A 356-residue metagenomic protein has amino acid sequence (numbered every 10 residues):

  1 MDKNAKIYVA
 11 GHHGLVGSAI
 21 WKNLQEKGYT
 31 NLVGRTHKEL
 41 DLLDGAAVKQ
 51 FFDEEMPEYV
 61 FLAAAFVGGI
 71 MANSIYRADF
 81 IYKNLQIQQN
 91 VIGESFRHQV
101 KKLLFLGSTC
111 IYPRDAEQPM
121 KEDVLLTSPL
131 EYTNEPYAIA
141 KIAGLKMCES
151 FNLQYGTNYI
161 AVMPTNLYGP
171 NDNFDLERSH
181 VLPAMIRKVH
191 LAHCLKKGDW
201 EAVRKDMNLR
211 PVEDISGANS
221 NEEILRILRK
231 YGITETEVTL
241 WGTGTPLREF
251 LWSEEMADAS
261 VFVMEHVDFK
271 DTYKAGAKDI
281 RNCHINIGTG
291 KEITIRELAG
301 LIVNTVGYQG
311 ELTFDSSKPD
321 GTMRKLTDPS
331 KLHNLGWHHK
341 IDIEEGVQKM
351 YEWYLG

Functional and structural regions predicted by a protein language model:
A10, R35, V60-F66, L103-S108 (+1 more regions): SDR active-site strand-loop-helix element
G11, L15, A19-K27, L191-G356: C-terminal substrate-binding subdomain of Rossmann-fold SDR/epimerase-dehydratase oxidoreductases
Q25-Q50: Adenosine-cofactor binding site in Rossmann-like domains, unifying the SAM/SAH pocket of S-adenosylmethionine-dependent
G45-L85, E94-R97: NAD(P)H-binding glycine-rich loop region in Rossmannoid oxidoreductase-like domains and their noncatalytic homologs
V67-G68, T109-E117, T165-Y168: Active-site segment of SDR-like NAD(P)-dependent oxidoreductases
I81, L85, T133-L145, D175-P183 (+2 more regions): Short-chain dehydrogenase/reductase
Q89-N134, I160, N173: Conserved Rossmann-fold NAD(P)-dependent oxidoreductase catalytic core, especially the SDR/UDP-sugar
N90, Y132-T165, V181-G198: Active-site Tyr-X1-5-Lys
